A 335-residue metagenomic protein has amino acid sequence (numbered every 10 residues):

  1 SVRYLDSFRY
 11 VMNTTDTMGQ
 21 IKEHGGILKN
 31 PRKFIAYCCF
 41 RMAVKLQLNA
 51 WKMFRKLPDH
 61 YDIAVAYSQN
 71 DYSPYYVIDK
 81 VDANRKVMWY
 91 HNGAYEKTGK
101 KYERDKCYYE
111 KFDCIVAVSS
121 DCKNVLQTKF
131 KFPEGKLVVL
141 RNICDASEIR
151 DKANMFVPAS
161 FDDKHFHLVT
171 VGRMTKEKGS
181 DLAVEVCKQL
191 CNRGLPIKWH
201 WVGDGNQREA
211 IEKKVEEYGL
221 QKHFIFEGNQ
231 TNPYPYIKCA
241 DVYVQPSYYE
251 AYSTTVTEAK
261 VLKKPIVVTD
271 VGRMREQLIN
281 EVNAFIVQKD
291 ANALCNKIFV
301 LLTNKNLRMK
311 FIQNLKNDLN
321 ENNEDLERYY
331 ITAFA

Functional and structural regions predicted by a protein language model:
D121, I143: Carbohydrate-associated surface elements
F166-Q189, N206-E212: A conserved mid-protein helix/loop that constitutes part of the nucleotide-sugar donor-binding site
L168, A183-C187, W199, L294 (+1 more regions): A structural motif in glycosyltransferase catalytic domains
N229, Y248: Aromatic "clamp/platform" in nucleotide-sugar-dependent glycosyltransferases that forms part of the donor/acceptor
T257-E258, V271-E281, F285-I286: Short acidic/histidine- and often glycine-rich active-site loop of Leloir-type glycosyltransferases that engages
P265-V268: Short hydrophobic beta-strand element within catalytic cores of glycosyltransferases and related nucleotide-activated
N280-E281, F285-A291, V300-K305: Conserved acidic donor-binding segment of nucleotide-sugar-dependent glycosyltransferases
K289, N306-A335: A charged, aromatic-enriched C-terminal amphipathic alpha-helix characteristic of glycosyltransferases across folds
